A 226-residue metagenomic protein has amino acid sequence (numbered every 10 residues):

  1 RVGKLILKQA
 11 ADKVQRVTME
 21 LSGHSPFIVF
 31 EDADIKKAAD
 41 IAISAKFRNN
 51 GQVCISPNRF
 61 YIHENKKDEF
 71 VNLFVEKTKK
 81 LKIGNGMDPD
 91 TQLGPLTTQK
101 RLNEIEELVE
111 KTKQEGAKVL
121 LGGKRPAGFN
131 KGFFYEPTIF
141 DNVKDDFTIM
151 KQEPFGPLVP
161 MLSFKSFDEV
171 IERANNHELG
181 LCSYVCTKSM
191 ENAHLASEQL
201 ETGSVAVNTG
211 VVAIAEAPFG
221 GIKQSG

Functional and structural regions predicted by a protein language model:
R1-V2, M190: Short acidic loop-to-helix transition motifs that present clustered carboxylates
V2-K144, V207: ALDH superfamily catalytic-core signature
I28, K82, E115, A127 (+1 more regions): Conserved C-terminal structural/oligomerization subdomain of aldehyde/semialdehyde dehydrogenase
